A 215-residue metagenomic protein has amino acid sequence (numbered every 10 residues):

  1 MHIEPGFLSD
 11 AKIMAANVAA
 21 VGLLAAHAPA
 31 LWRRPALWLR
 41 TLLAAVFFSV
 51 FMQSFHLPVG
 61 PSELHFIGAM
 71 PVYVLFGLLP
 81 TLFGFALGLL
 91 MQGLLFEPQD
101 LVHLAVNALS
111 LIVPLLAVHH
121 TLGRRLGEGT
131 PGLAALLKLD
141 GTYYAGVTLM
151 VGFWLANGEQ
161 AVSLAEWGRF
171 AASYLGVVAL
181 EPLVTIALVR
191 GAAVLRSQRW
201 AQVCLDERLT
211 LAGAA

Functional and structural regions predicted by a protein language model:
H2-E4, S9-I13, L57-P58, T121-E207: Membrane-embedded alpha-helical hairpins and interfacial helices in multi-pass inner-membrane proteins
H2-P71: Hydrophobic transmembrane alpha-helices
L8-I13, A36-A44, P80-G84, V102 (+4 more regions): Alpha-helical transmembrane segments of integral membrane proteins
A15-G22, M70, V74-F85, S110-T121 (+1 more regions): Hydrophobic cores of alpha-helical transmembrane segments in multi-pass inner/ER membrane proteins, independent
H27, V50, S54, L90 (+5 more regions): Hydrophobic membrane-targeting alpha-helices
L43-V50, Y73-F76, I112-L116, L137-M150: Small-residue-rich segments of transmembrane alpha-helices in multi-pass membrane proteins, especially helix faces
V50-L115: Alpha-helical membrane segments and adjacent membrane-interface helices in multi-pass membrane proteins
T210-A215: Long, low-complexity, intrinsically disordered cytosolic termini of multi-pass membrane proteins
